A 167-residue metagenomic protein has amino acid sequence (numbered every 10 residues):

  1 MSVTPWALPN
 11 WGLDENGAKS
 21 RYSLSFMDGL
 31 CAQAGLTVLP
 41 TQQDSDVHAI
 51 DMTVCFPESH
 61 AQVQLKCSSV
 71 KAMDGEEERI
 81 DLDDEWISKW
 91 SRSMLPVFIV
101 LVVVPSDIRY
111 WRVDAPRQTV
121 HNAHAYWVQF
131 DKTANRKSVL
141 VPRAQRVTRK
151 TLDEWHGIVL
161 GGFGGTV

Functional and structural regions predicted by a protein language model:
M1-H48, T53-V167: Mixed-charge (Asp/Glu-Lys/Arg
